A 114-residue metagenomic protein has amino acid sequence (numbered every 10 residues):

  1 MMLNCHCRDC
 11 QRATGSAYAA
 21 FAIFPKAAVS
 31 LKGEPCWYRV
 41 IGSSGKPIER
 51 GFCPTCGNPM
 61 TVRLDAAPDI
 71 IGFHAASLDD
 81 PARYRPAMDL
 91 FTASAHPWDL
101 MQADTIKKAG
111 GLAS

Functional and structural regions predicted by a protein language model:
M1-S114: A short Gly-Trp-Pro
